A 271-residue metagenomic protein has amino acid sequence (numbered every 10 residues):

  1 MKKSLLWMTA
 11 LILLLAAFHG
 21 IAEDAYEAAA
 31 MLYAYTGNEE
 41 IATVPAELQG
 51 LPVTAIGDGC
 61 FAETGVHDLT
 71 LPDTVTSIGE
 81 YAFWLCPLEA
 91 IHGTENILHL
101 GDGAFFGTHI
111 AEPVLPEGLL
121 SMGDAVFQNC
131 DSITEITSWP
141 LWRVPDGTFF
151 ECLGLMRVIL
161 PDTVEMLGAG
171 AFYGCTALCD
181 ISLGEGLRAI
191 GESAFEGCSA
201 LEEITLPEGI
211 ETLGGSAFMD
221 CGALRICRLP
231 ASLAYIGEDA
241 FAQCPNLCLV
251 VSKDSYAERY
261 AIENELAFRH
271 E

Functional and structural regions predicted by a protein language model:
M1-M8: Positively charged n-region of N-terminal signal peptides that target proteins for export
M8-A16: Bacterial N-terminal signal peptides
A17-E27: Sec-dependent signal peptide cleavage junction
F18, G37-T54, T64-S77, C86-H99 (+8 more regions): Structural signature of tandem-repeat unit edges
A30-G37: Eukaryote-biased recognition of intrinsically disordered, low-complexity regulatory segments
G57-C60, G79-A82, G101-A104, G123-V126 (+5 more regions): Consensus positions within tandem repeat domains that build extended binding/scaffold surfaces
E263-E265: Short, structured coil segments at secondary-structure junctions
